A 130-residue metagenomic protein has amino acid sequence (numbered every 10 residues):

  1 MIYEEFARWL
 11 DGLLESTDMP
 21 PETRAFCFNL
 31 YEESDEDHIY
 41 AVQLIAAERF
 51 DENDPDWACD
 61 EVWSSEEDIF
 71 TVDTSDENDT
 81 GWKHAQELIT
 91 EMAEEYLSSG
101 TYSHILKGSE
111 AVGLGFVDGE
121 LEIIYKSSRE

Functional and structural regions predicted by a protein language model:
M1-R8, G12-M19, S34-D35, F50-N53 (+2 more regions): Acidic, proline/glycine-rich low-complexity IDRs
T23-S34, H38-V42: A contiguous, surface-oriented mixed alpha/beta subdomain in the mid-to-C-terminal portion of proteins that forms
N29, Q43-I45, G113-G115: Residues in well-ordered beta-strands of folded domains
H38-T80, I124-S128: Intrinsically disordered, low-complexity regulatory segments enriched in Ser/Thr/Pro and charged residues
